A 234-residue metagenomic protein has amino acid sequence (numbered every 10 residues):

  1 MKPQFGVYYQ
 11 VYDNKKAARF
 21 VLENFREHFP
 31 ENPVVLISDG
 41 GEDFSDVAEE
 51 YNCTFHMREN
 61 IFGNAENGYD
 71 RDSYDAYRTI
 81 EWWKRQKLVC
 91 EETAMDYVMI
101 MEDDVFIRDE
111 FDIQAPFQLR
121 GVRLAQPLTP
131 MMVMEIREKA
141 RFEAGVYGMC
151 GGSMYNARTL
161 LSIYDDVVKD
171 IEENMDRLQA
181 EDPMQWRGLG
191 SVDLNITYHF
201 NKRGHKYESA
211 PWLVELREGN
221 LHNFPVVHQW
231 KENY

Functional and structural regions predicted by a protein language model:
M1-E23: N-proximal low-complexity "stem/linker" segments adjacent to membrane-targeting elements
E23-N32: Short, acidic, metal-binding catalytic loop of nucleotide-sugar glycosyltransferases
V34-V35, V98: Hydrophobic/aromatic residues located in beta-strands of well-ordered beta-sheets within soluble catalytic
S38-G40: Acidic ATP/Mg2+-coordinating residue in the GHKL
D43-T93: Active-site-proximal specificity loops/subdomain of glycosyltransferases
M95-F106: Short beta-strand-to-loop acidic/aromatic patch adjacent to the donor-nucleotide binding site
I107-M184, L189-S191, T197: Conserved catalytic core of nucleotide-sugar-dependent glycosyltransferases
E173-Y234: C-terminal catalytic/acceptor-binding lobe
